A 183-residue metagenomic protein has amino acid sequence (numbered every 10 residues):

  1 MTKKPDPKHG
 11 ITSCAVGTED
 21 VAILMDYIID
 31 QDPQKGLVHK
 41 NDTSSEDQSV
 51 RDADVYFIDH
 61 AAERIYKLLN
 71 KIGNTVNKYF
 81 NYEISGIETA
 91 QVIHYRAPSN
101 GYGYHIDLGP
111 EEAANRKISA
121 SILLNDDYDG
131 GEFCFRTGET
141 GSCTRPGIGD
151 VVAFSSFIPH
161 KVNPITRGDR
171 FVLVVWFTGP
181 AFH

Functional and structural regions predicted by a protein language model:
M1-E83: Non-heme Fe(II)/2-oxoglutarate
E63-H183: Catalytic core of non-heme Fe(II) oxygenases with the double-stranded beta-helix
